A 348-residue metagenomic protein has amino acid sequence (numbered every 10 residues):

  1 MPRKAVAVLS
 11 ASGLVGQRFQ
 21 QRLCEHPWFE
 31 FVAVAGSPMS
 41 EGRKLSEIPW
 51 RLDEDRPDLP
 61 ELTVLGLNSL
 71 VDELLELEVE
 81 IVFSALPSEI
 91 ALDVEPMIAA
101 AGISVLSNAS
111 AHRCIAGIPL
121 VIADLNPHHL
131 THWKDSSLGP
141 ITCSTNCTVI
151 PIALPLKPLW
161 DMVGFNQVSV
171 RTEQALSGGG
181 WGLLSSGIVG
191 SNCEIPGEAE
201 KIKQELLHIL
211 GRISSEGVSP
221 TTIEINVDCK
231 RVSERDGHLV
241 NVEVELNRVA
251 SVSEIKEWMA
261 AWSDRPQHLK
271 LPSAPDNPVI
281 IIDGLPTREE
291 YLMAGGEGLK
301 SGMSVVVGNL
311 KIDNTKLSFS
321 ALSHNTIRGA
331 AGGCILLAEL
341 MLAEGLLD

Functional and structural regions predicted by a protein language model:
M1-I195, T222-E224, G298-L299, V305 (+3 more regions): N-terminal Rossmann-like NAD(P) cofactor-binding subdomain of oxidoreductases, focused on the glycine-rich
L176-D348: Charged docking surfaces used in two-component/phosphorelay signaling
